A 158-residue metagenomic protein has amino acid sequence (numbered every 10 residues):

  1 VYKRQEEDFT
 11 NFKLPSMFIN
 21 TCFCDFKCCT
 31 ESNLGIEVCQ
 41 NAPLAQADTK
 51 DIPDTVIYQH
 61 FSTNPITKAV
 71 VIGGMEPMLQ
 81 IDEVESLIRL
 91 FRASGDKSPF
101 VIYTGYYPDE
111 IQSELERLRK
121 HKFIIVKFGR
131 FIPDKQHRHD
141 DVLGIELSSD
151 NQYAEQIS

Functional and structural regions predicted by a protein language model:
V1-Y2: Short, small-residue-biased leader/transition segments that mark boundaries at the very start of proteins
D8-I52: Canonical Radical SAM [4Fe-4S] cluster-binding loop centered on the CxxxCxxC motif and its immediate flanking residues
S16-F18, A69-V71, P99-V101, I125: Structural preference for beta-strand elements that scaffold enzyme active sites
T21, G74, I102-T104, R130: A cross-domain feature marking catalytic cores of carbohydrate-active enzymes and several ubiquitous metabolic/repair
A42-Q59, M78-K120: Canonical radical SAM enzyme core domain
I66-F91, G129-S148: Conserved glycine-rich "GG(E/T)P / GGGxP" loop and the immediately following alpha-helix in the radical SAM core
Q112-K135: Structural recognition of alpha->loop->beta junctions
N151-S158: Charged phosphate-binding loop/patch that engages nucleotide di/tri-phosphates or the phosphate backbone of nucleic
